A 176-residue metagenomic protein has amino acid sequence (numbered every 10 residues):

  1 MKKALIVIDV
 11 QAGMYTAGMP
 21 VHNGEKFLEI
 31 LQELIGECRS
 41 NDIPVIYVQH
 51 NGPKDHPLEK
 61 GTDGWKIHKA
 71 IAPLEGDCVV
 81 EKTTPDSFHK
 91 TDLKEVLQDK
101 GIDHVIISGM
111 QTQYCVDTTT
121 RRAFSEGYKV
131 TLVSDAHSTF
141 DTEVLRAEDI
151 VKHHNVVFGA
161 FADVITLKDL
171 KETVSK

Functional and structural regions predicted by a protein language model:
M1-V10: Short coil-to-beta-strand
K3-A4, Q32-G36, N41, L58-K176: Active-site-adjacent betaalpha module
V7, P44-H50, V133: Short beta-strand segments at enzyme active-site cores
G13-A17: Short acidic, Gly/Ser-rich segments with clustered Asp/Glu that frequently serve as metal-coordination loops in enzyme
G18, G52-H56: Glycine-rich, proline-tolerant flexible connector loops at the mouths of alpha/beta enzymes
G18-G24, S108-Q111: Short, glycine-rich nucleotide/cofactor-binding loops
P20-Q49: A short alpha/beta connector and helix-capping loop motif
H50-N51, M110: Short, well-ordered beta-to-alpha junction loops that form the rim of enzyme active sites and present histidine/acidic
